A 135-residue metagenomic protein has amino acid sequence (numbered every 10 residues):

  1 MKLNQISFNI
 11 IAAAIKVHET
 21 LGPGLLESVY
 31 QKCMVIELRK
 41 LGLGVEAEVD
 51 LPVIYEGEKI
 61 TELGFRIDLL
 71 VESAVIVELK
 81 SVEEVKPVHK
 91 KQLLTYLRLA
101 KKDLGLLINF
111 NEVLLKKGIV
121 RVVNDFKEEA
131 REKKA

Functional and structural regions predicted by a protein language model:
M1-I6, E128-A135: Extreme N-terminal tail/first-helix region
M1-L21: Interdomain/boundary linker segments immediately adjacent to catalytic/signaling cores
G22, I67-V85, Y96: Conserved catalytic cores of phosphodiester-cleaving nucleases, focusing on short active-site segments
L26, Q31-A74, V113-D125, E132-A135: Active-site metal-binding core of divalent-cation-utilizing nuclease and nuclease-like domains
K80-E128: Nucleic-acid nuclease catalytic cores
